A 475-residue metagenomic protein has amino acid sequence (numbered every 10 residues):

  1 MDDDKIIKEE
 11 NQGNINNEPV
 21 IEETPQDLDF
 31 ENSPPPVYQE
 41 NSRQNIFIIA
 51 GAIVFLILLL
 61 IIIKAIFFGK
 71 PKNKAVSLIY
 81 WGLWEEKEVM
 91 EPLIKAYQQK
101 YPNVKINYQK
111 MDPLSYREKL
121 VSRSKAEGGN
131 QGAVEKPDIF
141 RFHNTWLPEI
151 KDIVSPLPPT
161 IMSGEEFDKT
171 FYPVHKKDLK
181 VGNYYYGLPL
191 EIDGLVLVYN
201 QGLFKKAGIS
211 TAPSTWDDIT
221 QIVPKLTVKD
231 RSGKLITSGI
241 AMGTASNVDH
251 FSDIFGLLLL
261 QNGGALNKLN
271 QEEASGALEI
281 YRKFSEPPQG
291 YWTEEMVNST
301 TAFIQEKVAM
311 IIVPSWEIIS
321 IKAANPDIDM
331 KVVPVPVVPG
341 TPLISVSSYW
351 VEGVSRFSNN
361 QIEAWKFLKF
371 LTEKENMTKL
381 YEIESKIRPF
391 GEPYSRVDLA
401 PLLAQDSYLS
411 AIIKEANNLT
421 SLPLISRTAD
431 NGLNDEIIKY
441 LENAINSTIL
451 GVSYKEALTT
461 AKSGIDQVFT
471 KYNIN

Functional and structural regions predicted by a protein language model:
M1-P34: N-terminal targeting leaders characterized by basic, low-complexity, disordered sequences that direct proteins
Q39, S407-I465: C-terminal capping/gating helix-and-loop segments adjacent to ligand/active sites or protein-protein/ligand interfaces
K74-E85, V104-Q109, I139: Short, well-ordered beta-strand elements
A96, N103-V174, K180, K205-S214 (+4 more regions): Extracytoplasmic "Venus flytrap"/periplasmic binding protein-like
K105-N107, K283-G290, A323-E392, S426 (+2 more regions): Extracytoplasmic/periplasmic substrate-recognition and gating elements
R141-V196, T220, I236-G239, F251-I254 (+4 more regions): Hinge/lid segment of periplasmic solute-binding proteins
T145-P158, P173-A212, G243-L266, V346-S355 (+1 more regions): Periplasmic solute-binding protein
I222-K225, L266-E294, K322-A323, V335: Glycine-centered hinge/linker elements that transmit conformational signals in sensory and ligand-binding systems
